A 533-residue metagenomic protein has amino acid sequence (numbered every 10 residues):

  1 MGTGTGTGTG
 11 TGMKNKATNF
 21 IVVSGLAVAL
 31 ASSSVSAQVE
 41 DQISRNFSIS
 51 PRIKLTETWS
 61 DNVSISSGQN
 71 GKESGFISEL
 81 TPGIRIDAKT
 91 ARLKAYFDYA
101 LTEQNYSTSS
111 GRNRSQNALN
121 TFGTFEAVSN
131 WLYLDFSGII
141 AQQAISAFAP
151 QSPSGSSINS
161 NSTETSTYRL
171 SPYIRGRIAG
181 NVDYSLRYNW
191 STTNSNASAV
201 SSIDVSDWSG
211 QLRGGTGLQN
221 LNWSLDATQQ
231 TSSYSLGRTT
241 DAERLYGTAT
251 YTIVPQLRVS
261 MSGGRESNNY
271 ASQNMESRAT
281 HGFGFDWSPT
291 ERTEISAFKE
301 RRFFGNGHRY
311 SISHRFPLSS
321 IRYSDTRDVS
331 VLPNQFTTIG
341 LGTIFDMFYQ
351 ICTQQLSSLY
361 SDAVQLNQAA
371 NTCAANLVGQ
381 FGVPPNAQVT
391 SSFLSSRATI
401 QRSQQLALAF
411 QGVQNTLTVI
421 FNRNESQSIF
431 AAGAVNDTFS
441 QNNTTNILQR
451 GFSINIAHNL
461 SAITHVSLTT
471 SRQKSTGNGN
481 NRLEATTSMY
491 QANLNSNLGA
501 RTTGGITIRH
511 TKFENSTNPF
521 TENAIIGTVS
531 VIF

Functional and structural regions predicted by a protein language model:
M1-M13: Compositionally biased, intrinsically disordered low-complexity segments enriched for polar/charged residues
G6, A17-N19, Q42: Generic early N-terminus positional signal peaking at residue ~5-7
G10-V22: Bacterial N-terminal signal peptides that target proteins for export
I21-S24, I463: Intrinsically disordered, low-complexity segments enriched in polar/charged small residues
S32-S34: N-terminal signal peptide c-region/cleavage motif recognized by signal peptidases
S36-F533: Gram-negative and organellar
